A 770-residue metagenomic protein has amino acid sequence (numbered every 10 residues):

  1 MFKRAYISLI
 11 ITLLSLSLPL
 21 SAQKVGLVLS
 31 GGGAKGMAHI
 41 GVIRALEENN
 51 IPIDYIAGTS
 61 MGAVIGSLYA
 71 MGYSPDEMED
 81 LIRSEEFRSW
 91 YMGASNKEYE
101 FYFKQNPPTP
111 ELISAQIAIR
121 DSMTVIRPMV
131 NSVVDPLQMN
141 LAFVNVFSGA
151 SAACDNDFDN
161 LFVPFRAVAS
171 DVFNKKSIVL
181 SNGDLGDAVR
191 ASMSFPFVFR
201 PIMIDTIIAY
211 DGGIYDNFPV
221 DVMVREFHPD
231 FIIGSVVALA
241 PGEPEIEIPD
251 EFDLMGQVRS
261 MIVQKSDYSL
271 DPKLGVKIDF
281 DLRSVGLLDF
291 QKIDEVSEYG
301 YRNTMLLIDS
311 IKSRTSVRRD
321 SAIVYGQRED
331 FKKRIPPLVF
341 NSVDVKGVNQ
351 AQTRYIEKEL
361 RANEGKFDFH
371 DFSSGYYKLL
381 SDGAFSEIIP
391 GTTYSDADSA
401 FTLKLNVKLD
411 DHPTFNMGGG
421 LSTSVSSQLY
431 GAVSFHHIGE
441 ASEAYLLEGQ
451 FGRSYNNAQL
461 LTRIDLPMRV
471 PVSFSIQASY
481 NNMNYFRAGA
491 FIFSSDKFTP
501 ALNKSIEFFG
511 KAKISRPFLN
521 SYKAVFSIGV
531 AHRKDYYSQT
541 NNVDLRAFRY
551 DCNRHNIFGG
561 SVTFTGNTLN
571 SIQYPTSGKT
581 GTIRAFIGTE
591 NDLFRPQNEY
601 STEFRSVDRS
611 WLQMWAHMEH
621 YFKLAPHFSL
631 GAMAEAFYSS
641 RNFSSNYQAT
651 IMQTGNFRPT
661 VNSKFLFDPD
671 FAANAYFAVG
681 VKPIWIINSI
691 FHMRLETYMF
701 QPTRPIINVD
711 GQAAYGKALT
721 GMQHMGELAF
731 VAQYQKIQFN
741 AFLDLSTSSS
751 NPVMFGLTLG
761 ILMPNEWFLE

Functional and structural regions predicted by a protein language model:
M1-A5: Positively charged n-region of N-terminal signal peptides that target proteins for export
S8-S17: Bacterial N-terminal signal peptides
S21-T59, S67-Y377, S381-I388, T392-Y394 (+2 more regions): Patatin-like phospholipase
A169-V172, F280, V345-N349, T392 (+7 more regions): Flexible glycine-/small-residue-rich
A362-K366, G711-A718, G726-E727, V731-A732: C-terminal soluble interaction/assembly domains
H370, E387-L569, Q573, T650-V661 (+5 more regions): Gram-negative/organellar outer-membrane beta-barrel architecture
F548-Y550, I557-N688, M693-L695, P705 (+2 more regions): C-terminal outer-membrane beta-barrel translocator/porin domains of Gram-negative envelope proteins and their
